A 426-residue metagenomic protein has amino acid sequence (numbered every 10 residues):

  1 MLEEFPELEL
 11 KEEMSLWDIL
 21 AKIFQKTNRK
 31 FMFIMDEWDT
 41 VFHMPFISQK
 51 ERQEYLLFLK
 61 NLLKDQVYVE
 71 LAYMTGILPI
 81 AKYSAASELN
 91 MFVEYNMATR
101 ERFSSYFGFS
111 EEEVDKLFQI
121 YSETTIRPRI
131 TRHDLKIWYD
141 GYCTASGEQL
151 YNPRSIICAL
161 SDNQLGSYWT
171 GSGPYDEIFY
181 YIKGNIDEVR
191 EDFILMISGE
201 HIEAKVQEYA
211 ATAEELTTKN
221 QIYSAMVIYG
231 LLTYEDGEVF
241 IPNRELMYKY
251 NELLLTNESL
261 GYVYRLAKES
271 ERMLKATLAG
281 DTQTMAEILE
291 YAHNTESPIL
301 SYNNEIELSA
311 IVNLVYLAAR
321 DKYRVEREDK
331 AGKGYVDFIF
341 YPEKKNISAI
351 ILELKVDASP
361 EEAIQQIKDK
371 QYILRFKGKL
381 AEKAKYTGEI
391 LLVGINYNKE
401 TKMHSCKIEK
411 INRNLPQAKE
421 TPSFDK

Functional and structural regions predicted by a protein language model:
M1-N304, A319-D321, E420: Phosphate-binding site recognition
K22-K30, V315, R320-K345: Active-site metal-binding core of divalent-cation-utilizing nuclease and nuclease-like domains
M32, S348-I350, L391: Structural motif
F42-H43, A81-S87, P360-A363, E400-K407: Switch/connector loops and helix/strand junctions flanking conserved nucleotide-binding motifs in nucleotide-processing
Q49-L57, V356-L374: Mg2+/Mn2+-dependent nuclease catalytic core
N61-Q66, L71, S224-L232, N313-A318 (+1 more regions): Metal-dependent nuclease catalytic cores in nucleic-acid-processing enzymes, especially RNase H-like/related
V312, V336-F340, S348-V356, K370: Conserved catalytic cores of phosphodiester-cleaving nucleases, focusing on short active-site segments
K379, Y386-K426: Domain-level recognition of nuclease-like catalytic cores that cleave nucleotide substrates
